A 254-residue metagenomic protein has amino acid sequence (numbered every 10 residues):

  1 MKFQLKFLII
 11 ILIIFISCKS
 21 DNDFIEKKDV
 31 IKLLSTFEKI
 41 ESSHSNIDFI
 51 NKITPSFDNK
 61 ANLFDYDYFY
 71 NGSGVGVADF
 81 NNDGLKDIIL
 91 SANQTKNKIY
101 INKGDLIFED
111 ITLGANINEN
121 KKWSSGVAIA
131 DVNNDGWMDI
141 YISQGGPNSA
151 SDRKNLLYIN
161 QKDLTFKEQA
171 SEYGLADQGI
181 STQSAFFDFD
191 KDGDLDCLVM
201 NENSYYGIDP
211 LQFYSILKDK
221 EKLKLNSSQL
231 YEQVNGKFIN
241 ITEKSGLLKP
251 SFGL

Functional and structural regions predicted by a protein language model:
K2-I10, D23: Sec-dependent signal peptide recognition, specifically the positively charged N-region followed immediately by
I11-C18: Hydrophobic h-region of N-terminal signal peptides that target proteins for export in Gram-negative bacteria
C18-L254: Beta-propeller-forming repeat regions
